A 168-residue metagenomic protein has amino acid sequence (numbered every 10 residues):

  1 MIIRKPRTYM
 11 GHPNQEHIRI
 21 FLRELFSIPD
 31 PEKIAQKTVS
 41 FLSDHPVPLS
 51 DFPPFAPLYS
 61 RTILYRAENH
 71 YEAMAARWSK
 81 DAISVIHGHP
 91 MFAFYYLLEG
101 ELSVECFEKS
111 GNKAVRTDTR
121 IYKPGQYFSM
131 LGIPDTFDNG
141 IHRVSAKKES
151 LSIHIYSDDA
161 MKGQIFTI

Functional and structural regions predicted by a protein language model:
M1-V47: N-terminal leader/capping segments at the start of a protein or of a new domain
S50-K80: A short glycine-rich, His/Asp/Glu-containing loop-to-beta-strand
M74-G88, Y122, I133-D135: Conserved short histidine dyad/triad with adjacent acidic residue
H87-P90, A146: Short glycine/proline-enriched turns and hinge-like loops at secondary-structure junctions
P90-K109: Glycine- and acidic-residue-biased ligand/ion/polar-headgroup-sensing regions
F94-Y96, H142-G163: A short hydrophobic beta-strand segment most commonly corresponding to one strand of the jelly-roll/cupin
C106-H142: Short acidic-glycine-tyrosine-enriched beta hairpin
